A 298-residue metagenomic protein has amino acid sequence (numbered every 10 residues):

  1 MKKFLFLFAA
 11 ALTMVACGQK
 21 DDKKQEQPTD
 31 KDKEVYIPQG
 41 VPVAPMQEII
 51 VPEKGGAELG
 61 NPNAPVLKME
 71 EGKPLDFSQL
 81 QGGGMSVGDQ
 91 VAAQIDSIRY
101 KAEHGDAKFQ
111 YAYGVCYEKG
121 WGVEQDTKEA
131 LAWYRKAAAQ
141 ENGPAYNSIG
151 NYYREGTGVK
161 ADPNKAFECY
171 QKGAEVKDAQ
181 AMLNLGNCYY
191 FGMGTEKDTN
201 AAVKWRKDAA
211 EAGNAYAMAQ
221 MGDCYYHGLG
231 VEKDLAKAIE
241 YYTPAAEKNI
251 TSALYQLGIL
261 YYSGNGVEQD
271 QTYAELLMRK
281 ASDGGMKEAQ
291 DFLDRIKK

Functional and structural regions predicted by a protein language model:
F4-L12: Sec-dependent N-terminal signal peptides
V15-A16: C-terminal motif of bacterial Sec signal peptides marking the signal peptidase cleavage site
K24-M69: Post-signal peptide N-terminal segment of mature Sec-exported envelope proteins
E103-D106, K119-W121, D126, A139-N142 (+11 more regions): Short helix-capping/linker turns of helical repeat alpha-solenoids
A112-K119, S148-E155, N184-F191, Q220-H227 (+3 more regions): Hydrophobic face of amphipathic alpha-helices that form TPR/SEL1-like repeat modules and related alpha-solenoid
Q269-K298: Terminal, low-structured helical/coil segments at or just beyond the last alpha-helical repeat
